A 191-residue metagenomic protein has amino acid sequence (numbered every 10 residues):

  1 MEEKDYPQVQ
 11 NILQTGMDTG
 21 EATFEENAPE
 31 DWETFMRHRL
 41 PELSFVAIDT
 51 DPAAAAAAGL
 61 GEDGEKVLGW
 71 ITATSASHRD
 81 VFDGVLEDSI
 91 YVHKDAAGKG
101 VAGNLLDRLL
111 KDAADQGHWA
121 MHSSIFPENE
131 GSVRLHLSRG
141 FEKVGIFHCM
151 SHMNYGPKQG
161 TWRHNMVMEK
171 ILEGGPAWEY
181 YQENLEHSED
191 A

Functional and structural regions predicted by a protein language model:
M1, V92, I125: Hydrophobic adenine-recognition pocket in adenosine-nucleotide-binding enzymes
M1-V9: A short beta-loop-alpha structural element at the N-terminal edge of CoA-dependent acyl/N-acetyltransferase catalytic
V9, L13, F35: Hydrophobic pocket/interface hotspot
M17, A22-D95, L106-D107, I171-E173: Acetyl-CoA-dependent GNAT
A58-G59, D83, G100, P176-E186: Short, charged, solvent-exposed linker or helix-capping segments at domain edges/interfaces that act as flexible hinges
T72-S75, H122-F126, V133, L137 (+1 more regions): Conserved catalytic-core motifs of GNAT/GCN5-like acyltransferases
V92, G98-D115, R134-S138: Conserved acetyl-CoA-binding loop-helix of GNAT-fold acetyltransferases
C149-A191: C-terminal "cap" of GNAT-fold acetyltransferases
